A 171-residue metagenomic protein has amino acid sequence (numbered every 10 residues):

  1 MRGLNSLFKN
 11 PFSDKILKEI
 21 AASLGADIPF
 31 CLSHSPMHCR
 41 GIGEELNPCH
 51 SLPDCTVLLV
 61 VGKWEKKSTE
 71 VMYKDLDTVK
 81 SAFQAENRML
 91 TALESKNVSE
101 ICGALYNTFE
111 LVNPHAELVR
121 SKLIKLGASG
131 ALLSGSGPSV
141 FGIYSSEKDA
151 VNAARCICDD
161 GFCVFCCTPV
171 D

Functional and structural regions predicted by a protein language model:
M1-E19, F30-L32: DPxDG-like acidic metal-binding loop motif
S6, A22-S23, K125: Solvent-exposed polar/charged
S13-L24, V151-R155: Short, well-structured alpha-helical segments that form the helix of a local strand-helix-strand
H38-G130, S145-C158, F162-D171: Conserved, helical-rich catalytic subdomain that frames metal- and/or nucleotide-binding sites in enzyme alpha/beta
L133-P138: Glycine-rich beta-strand-to-loop/alpha-helix junction loops that act as flexible
F141-I143: Short hydrophobic/aromatic beta-strand micro-patches that form the beta-sheet surface supporting nucleotide- or nucleic
